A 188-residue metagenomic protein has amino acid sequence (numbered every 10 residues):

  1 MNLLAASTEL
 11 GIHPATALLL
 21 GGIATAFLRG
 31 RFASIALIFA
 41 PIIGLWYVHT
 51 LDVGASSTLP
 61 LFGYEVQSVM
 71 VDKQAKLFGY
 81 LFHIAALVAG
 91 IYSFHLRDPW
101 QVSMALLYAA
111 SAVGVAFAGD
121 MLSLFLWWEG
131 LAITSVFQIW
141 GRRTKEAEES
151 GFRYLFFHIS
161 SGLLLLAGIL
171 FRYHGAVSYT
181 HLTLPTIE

Functional and structural regions predicted by a protein language model:
M1-S103: Transmembrane helix-loop-helix hairpins at membrane boundaries of multipass inner-membrane proteins
G22-I23, A110, G168: Small-residue hotspots
F27, L77, L166-A167, Y173: Basic, gly/Ser/Thr/Pro-rich low-complexity segments located predominantly at protein N termini
L28, Y47, F117, L165-L166: Hydrophobic membrane-targeting signal helices
V71-L163: Internal transmembrane alpha-helices of multipass membrane proteins
F156-R172, L182: Hydrophobic, small-residue-rich alpha-helical packing segments that form membrane-like cores
H181-E188: Single conserved hydrophobic/aromatic residue that forms the stacking wall/gate of nucleotide- or nucleobase-binding
